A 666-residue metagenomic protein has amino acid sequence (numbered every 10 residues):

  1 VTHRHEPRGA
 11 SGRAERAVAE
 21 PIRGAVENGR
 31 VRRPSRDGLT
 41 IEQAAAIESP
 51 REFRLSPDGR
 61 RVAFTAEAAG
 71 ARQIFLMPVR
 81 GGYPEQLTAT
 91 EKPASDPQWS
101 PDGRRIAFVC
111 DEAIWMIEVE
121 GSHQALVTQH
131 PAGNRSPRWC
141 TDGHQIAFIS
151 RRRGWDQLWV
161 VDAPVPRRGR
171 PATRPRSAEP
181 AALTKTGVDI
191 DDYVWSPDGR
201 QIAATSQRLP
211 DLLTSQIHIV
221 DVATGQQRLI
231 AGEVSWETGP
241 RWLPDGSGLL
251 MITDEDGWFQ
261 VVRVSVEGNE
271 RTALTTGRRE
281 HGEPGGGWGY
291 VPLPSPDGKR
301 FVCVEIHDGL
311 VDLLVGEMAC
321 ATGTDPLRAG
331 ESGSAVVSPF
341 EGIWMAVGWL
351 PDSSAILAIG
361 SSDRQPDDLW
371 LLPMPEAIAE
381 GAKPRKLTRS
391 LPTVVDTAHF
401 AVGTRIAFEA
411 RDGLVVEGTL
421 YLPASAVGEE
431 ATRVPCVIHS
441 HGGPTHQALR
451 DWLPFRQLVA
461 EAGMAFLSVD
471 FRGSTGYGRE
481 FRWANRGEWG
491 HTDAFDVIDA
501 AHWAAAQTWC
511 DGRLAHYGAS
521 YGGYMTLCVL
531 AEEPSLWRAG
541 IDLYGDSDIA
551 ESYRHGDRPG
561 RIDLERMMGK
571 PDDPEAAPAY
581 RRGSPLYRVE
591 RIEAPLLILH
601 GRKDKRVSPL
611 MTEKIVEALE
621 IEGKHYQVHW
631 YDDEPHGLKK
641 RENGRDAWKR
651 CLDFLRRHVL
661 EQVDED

Functional and structural regions predicted by a protein language model:
H3, P21-L39, R61, T65-Q86 (+11 more regions): Beta-propeller blade-edge and WD-like acidic-aromatic loop motif
H5, G9-A14: Short linear segments in intrinsically disordered or otherwise low-structure-confidence regions
G12-R13, P21-I41, A45, T272-G298 (+10 more regions): Extracellular/periplasmic ectodomains of large secreted or surface enzymes and adhesion receptors
Q43, Q86-L87, A125-V127, E179-L183 (+11 more regions): Conserved beta-strand positions that form and line the central face of beta-propeller blades
A46-A63, A89-V109, P131-I149, W155 (+10 more regions): Conserved beta-propeller blade repeats
D211-L212, E237, W258-F259, H281-G282 (+15 more regions): Flexible loop/turn segments at secondary-structure boundaries
S390-Q507, D511-G512, A519-S520, R554-H555: Cap/lid segment of the alpha/beta-hydrolase catalytic domain
F471-D666: Active-site-proximal cap/loop segments of hydrolase catalytic domains
